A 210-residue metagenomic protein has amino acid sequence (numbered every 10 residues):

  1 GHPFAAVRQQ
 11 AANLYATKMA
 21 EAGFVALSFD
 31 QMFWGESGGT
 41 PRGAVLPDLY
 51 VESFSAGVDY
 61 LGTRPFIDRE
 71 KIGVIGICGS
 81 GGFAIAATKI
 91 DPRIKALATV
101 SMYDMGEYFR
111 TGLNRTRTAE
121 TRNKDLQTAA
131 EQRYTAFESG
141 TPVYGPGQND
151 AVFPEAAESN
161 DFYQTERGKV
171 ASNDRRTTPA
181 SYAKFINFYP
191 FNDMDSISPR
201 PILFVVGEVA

Functional and structural regions predicted by a protein language model:
H2-V7, C78: Active-site glycine-rich loops that stabilize anionic/oxyanionic intermediates across multiple enzyme folds
A5-T17, Q31: The serine-hydrolase catalytic nucleophile loop
A11, A44-P65: Alpha/beta-hydrolase active-site loop
K18-G38: Conserved alpha/beta-hydrolase
P65-C78: Alpha/beta-hydrolase fold nucleophile elbow
I85-T165: Alpha/beta-hydrolase-fold enzymes
R176-M194, E208-A210: Active-site nucleophile elbow and catalytic-triad environment of alpha/beta-hydrolase enzymes
I197-S198, F204-V206: Short beta-strand/loop motif that positions the catalytic acidic residue of the alpha/beta-hydrolase fold
